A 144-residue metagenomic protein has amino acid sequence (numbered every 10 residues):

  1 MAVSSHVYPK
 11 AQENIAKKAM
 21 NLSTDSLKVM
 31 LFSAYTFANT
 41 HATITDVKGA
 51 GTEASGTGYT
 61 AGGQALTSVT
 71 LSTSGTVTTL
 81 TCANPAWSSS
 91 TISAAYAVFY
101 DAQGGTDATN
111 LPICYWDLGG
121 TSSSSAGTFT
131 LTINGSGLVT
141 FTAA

Functional and structural regions predicted by a protein language model:
M1-A95, A102-A144: Small cysteine-rich, disulfide-bonded extracellular modules of the LU/uPAR three-finger superfamily and closely related
